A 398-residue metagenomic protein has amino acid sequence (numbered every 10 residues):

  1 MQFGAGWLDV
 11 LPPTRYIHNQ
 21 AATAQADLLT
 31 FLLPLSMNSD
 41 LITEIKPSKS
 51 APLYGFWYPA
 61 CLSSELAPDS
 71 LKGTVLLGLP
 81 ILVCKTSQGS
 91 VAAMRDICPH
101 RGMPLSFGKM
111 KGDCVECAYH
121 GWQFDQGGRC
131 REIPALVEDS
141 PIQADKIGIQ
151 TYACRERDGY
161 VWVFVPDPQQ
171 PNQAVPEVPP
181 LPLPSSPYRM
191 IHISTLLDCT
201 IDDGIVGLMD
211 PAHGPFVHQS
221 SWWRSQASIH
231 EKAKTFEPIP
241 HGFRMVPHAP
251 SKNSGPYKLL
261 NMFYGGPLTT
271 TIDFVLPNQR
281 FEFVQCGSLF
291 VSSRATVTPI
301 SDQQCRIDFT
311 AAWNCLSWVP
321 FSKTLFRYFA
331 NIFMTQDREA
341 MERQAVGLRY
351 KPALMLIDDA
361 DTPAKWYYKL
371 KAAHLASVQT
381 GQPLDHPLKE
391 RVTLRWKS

Functional and structural regions predicted by a protein language model:
Y16-N19, D27: Intrinsic-disorder-associated, low-complexity terminal segments enriched in Asp/Asn/His/Tyr and depleted of Lys/Arg
T23: Catalytic-site-adjacent helices and loops of nucleotide signaling machinery
P34-D40, I45, P59-P184, W396-S398: Rieske [2Fe-2S] iron-sulfur-binding domain
K46, P52-Y54, F216: Non-catalytic accessory segments flanking enzyme active sites
S90, N172-S398: C-terminal catalytic domain of Rieske-type non-heme iron oxygenases
